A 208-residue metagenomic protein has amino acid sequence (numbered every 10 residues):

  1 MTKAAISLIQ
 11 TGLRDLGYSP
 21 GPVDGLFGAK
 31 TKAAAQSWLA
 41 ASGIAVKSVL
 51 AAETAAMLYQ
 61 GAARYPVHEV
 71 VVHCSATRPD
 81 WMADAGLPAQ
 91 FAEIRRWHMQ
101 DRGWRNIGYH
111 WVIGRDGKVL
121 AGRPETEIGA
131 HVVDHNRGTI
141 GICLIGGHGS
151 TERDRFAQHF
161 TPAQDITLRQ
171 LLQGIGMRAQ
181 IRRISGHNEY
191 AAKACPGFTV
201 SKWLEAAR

Functional and structural regions predicted by a protein language model:
M1-G25: Acidic, Ser/Thr/Pro/Gly-enriched interdomain connector segments
L8, K30-T77, D84, A89 (+1 more regions): Basic/polar, cationic surfaces and motifs that engage anionic cell-wall and phosphate/carboxylate ligands
L13, L39, H98-M99: Hydrophobic alpha-helix position signal
P20-G21, V46, N106: Residue-level detector of short coil/turn "hinge" positions at structural boundaries
I94-R95: Charge-rich, low-complexity N-terminal segments
D101-I107, R115: Glycine-/small-residue-enriched capping loops at alpha/beta junctions
